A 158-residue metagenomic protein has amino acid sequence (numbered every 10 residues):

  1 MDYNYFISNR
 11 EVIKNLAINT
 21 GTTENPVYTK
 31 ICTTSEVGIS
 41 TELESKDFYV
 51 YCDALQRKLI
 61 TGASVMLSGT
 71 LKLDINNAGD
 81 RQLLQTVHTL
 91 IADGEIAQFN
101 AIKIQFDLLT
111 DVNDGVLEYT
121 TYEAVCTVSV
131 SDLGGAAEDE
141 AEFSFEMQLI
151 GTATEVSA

Functional and structural regions predicted by a protein language model:
M1-N76, V125-A141: Solvent-exposed edge beta-strands and adjacent loop segments that serve as assembly or binding interfaces
T20-P26, Q85, T89-D93, F145 (+1 more regions): Polar/charged alpha-helical tracts
V37, Q105-E155: Short beta-strand and beta-hairpin "edge-sheet" elements
F48-Y51, F99-Q105, A141, E155-A158: Short C-terminal domain-edge/linker segments immediately following a structured domain
D74-D80, D114, A153-S157: Short, cysteine-centered beta-strand-loop-beta hairpins and adjacent loop/turn segments enriched in charged/polar
R81-T121: Short, acidic/charged, Gly/Pro-enriched secondary-structure junctions
